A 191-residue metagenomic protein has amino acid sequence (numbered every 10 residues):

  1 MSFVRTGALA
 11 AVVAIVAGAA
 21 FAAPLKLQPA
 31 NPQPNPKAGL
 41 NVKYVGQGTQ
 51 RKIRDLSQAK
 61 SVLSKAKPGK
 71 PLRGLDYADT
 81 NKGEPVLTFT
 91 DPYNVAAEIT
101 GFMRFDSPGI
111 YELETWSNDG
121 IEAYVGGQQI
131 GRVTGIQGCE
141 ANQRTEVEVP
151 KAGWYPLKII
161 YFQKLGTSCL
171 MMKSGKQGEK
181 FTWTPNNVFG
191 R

Functional and structural regions predicted by a protein language model:
M1-A11: Bacterial N-terminal signal peptides that target proteins for export
A10-G18: Bacterial N-terminal signal peptides
A22-E112, W116-R191: Extracellular/secretory pathway-exposed regions associated with glycan biology
